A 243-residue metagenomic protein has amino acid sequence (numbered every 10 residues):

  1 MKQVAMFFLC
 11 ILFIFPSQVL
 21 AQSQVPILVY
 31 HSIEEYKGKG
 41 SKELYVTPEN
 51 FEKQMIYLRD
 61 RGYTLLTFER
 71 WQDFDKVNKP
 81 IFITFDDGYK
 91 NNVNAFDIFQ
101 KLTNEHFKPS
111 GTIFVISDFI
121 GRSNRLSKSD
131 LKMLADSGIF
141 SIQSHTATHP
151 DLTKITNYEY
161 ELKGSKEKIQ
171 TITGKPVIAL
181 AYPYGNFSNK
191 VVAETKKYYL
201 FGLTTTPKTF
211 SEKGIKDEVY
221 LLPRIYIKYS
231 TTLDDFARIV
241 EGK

Functional and structural regions predicted by a protein language model:
M1-V4: Positively charged n-region of N-terminal signal peptides that target proteins for export
M6-P16: Bacterial N-terminal signal peptides
Q18-V19, D60, K101-E105, D136 (+1 more regions): Secondary-structure boundary motif
A21-T84, Y89-N94, T153-K243: C-terminal active-site subregion of NodB/CE4 polysaccharide deacetylases
P26-V29, T64-T67, F82-I83, N104-S123 (+3 more regions): Short, well-structured secondary-structure segments
N92-G111, I239-K243: Electropositive, surface-exposed helix/loop patches at the edges of structured domains that serve as adaptable
D97-K108, N124-S144, K196, E212-K216: Acidic (Asp/Glu)-rich catalytic clusters
Q143-I155: Substrate-binding clefts and substrate-entry loops adjacent to catalytic sites of polymer-processing enzymes acting on
